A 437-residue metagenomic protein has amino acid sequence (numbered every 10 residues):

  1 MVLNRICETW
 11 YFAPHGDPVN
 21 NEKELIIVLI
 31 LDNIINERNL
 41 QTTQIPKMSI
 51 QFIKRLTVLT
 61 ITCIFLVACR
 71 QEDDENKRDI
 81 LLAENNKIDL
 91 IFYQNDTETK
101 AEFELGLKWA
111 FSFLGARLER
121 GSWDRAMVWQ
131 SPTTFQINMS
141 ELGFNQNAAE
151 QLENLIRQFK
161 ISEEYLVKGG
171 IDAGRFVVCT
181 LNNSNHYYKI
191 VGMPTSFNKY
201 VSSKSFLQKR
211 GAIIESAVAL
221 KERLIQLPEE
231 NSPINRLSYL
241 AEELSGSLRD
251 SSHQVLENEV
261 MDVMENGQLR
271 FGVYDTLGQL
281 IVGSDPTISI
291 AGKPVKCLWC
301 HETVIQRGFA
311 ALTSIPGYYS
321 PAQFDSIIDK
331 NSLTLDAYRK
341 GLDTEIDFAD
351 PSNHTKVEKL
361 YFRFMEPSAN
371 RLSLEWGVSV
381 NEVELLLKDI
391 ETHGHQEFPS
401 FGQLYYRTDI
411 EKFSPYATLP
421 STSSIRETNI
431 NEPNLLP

Functional and structural regions predicted by a protein language model:
T42, A68-N86, P433: Bacterial Sec-dependent N-terminal signal peptides
M48-T57: Bacterial N-terminal signal peptides that target proteins for export
R70, L244-P437: Sequence context surrounding c-type heme c attachment/ligation sites in exported
I91-W299, F309-A311: Extended surface/linker regions that mediate inter-domain or inter-protein docking in multi-component redox
